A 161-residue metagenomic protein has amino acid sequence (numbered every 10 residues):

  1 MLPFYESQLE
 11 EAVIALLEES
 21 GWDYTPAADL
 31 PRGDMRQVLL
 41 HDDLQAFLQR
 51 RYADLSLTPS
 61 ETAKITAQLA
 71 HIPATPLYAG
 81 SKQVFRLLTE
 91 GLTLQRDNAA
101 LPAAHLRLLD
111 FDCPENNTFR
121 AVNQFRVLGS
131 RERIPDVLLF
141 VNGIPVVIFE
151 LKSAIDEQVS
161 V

Functional and structural regions predicted by a protein language model:
M1-V161: An alpha-helical interface "stripe"
